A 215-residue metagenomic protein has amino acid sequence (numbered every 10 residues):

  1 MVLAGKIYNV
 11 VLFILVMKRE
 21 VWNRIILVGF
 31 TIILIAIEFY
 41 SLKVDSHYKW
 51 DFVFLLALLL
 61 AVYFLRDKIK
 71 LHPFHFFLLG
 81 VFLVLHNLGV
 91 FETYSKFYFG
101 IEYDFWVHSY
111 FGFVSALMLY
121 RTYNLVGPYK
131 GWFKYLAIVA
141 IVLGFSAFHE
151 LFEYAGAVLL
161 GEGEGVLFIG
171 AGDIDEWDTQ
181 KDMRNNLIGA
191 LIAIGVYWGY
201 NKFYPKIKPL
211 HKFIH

Functional and structural regions predicted by a protein language model:
M1-V16: N-terminal amphipathic/basic-hydrophobic helices that include classical n-h-c signal peptides and signal-anchor
F13-E164, I169-A171, L187-H215: Bulky hydrophobic segments
D175-I188: Membrane-interface transmembrane-helix boundary segments in multi-pass integral membrane proteins
